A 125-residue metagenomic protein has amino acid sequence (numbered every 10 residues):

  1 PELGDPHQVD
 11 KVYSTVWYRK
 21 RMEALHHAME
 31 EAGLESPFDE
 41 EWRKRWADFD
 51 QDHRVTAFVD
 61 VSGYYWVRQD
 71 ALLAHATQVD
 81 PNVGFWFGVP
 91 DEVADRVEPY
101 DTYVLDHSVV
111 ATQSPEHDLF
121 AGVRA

Functional and structural regions predicted by a protein language model:
P1-A125: Metal-dependent de-N-acetylase/amidase catalytic core
